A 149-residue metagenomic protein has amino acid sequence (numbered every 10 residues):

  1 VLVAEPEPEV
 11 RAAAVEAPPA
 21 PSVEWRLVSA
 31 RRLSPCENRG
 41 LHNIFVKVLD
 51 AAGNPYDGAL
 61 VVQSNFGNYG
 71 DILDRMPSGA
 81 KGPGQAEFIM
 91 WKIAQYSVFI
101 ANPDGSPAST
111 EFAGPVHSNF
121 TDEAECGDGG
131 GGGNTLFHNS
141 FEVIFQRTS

Functional and structural regions predicted by a protein language model:
L2-N43, L49-N54: Beta-strand-rich domain onsets/edges
I44, D57-A59, A94-Y96: Short beta-strand/loop motifs in extracellular/secreted proteins, especially within beta-sandwich accessory domains
G53-Y69: Short, ordered, surface-exposed loop/turn motifs in non-cytosolic proteins
F66-I93, P107-A113: Short, acidic Ser/Thr/Gly-rich low-complexity loop/linker segments typical of extracellular and cell-surface proteins
A94-S106: A short, solvent-exposed beta-strand micro-motif common in secreted/extracellular proteins
D104-H138: Structured interaction patches on ligand/partner-binding surfaces of diverse proteins
T135-S149: Short, low-complexity, Pro/Ser/Thr/Gly-rich segments in the mature regions of secreted, periplasmic
